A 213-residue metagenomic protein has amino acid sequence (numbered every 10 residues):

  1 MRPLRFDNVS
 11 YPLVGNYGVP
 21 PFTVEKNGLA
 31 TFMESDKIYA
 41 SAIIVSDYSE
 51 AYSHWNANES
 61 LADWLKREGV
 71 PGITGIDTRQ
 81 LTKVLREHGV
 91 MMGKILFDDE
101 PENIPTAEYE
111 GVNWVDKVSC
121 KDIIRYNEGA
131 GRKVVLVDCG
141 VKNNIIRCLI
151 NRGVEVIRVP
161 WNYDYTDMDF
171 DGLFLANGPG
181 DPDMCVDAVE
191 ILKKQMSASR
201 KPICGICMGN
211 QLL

Functional and structural regions predicted by a protein language model:
M1-Y163, P182, E190: RNA-binding accessory domains that recognize and position tRNA/RNA substrates
V137, V159, L175-A176, I206: Generic beta-strand/beta-sheet core signal
V154-E155, F170-L173: Active-site regions of enzymes building and remodeling cell-envelope glycoconjugates
Y163-D169: Short amphipathic alpha-helix with an adjacent loop that forms part of the alpha/beta core around
F170, N177-L213: Cysteine-nucleophile active-site neighborhood
